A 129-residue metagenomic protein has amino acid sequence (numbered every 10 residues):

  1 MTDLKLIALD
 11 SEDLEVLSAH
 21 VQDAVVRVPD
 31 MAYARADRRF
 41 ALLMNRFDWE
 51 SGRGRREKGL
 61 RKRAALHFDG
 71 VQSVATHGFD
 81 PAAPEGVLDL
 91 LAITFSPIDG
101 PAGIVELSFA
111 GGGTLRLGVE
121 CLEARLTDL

Functional and structural regions predicted by a protein language model:
M1-L129: Surface-exposed, interaction-prone regions used to assemble/regulate multi-protein complexes
